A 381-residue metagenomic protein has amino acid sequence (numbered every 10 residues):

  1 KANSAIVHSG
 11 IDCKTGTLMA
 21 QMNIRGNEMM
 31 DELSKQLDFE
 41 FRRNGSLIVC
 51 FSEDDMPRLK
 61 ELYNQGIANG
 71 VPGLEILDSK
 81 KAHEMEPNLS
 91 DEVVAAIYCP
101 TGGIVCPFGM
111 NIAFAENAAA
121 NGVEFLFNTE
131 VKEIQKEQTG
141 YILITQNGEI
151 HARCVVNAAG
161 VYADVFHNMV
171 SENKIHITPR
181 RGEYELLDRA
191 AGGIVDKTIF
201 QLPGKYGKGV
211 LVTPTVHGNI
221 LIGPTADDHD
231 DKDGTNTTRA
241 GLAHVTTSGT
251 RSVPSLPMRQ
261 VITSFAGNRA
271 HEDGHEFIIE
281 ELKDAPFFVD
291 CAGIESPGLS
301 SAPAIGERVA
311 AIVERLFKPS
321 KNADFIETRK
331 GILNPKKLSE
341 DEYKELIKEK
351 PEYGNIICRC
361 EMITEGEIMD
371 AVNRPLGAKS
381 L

Functional and structural regions predicted by a protein language model:
K1-A2: Glycine-rich FAD pyrophosphate-binding loop
A5-M85, G209-V210: Dinucleotide-binding Rossmann-like beta1-alpha1 core, especially the glycine-rich loop that anchors the ADP
K14, Q21-I24, V49-R58, I97-A119 (+4 more regions): Short beta-strand to alpha-helix junction loop
R43, D78-S79, F127-T129, T145 (+1 more regions): Short loop/edge segments at beta-strand edges and connector loops that shape dinucleotide/nucleotide cofactor-binding
A68-K80, E84, E92-V93, I97-P100 (+5 more regions): FAD-binding core/adjacent interface of flavoenzyme oxidoreductases
I97-C154, Y162: Helical element adjacent to the flavin cofactor pocket in flavoenzyme catalytic cores
A113, G207, V216-H217, D228-I356 (+3 more regions): C-terminal catalytic lobe of FAD-dependent flavoproteins
I134-G223, D227-T238, T247, L256 (+1 more regions): Flavin-dependent oxidoreductases
